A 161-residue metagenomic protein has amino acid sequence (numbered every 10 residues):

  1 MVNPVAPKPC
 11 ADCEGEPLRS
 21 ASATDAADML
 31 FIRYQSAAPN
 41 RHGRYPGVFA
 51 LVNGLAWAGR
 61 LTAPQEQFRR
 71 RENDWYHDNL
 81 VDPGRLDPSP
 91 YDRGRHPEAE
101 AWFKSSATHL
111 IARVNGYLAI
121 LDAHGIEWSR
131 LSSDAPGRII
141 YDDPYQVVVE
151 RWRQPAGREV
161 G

Functional and structural regions predicted by a protein language model:
M1-V5, P9, E14, V149-G161: Short amphipathic alpha-helical segments
V2-E98: Long, contiguous N-terminal structural blocks used for assembly/anchoring
P17-A21, N115, D134-R138: Intrinsically disordered, low-complexity boundary segments flanking structured domains
A58, D78, D82, S105 (+2 more regions): Surface-exposed polar/charged interaction patches
Q65, P83-G84, L110-I111, G125 (+1 more regions): Amphipathic alpha-helical interaction segments
G84-L118: Acidic, low-complexity, intrinsically disordered interaction modules
A119-G161: Acidic, proline/glycine-rich low-complexity IDRs
